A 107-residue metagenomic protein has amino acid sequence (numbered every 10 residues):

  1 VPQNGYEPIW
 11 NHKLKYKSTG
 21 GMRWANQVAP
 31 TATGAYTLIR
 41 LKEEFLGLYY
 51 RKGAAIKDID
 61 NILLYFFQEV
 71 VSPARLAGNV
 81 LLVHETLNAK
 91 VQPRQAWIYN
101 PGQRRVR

Functional and structural regions predicted by a protein language model:
V1-P93: Solvent-exposed N-terminal domain segments of exported/luminal and surface proteins
P101-R107: Short, His- and charge-rich active-site/binding loops that engage polyanionic ligands
